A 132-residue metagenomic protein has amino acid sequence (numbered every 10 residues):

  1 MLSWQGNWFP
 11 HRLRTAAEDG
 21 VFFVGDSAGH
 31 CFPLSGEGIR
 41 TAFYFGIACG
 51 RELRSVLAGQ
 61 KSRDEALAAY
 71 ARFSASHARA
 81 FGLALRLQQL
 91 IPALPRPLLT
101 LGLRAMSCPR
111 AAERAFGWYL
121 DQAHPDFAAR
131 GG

Functional and structural regions predicted by a protein language model:
M1-C49: FAD/FMN-dependent oxidoreductases across multiple families
R51-G132: C-terminal helical "tail/cap" subdomain of flavin- and related membrane-associated enzymes
